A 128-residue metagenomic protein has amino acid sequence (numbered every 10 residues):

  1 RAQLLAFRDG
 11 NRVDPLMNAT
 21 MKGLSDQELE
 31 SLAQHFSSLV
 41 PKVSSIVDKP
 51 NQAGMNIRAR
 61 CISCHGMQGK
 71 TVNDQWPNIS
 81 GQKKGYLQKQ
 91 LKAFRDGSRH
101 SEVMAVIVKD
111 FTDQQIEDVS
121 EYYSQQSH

Functional and structural regions predicted by a protein language model:
R1-V13, N18-G23, G69-R95, A105 (+1 more regions): Gly/Gly-Pro-rich "capping" loops immediately C-terminal to redox-active cysteine motifs in periplasmic/lumenal
N11-R12, S44, R99: Alpha-helix exit/C-cap motif
D14, Q34, S101, Q114 (+1 more regions): Interaction-mediating elements
S25-E28, P50, T112-Q115: Acidic/polar helix N-cap motif
E28, I57-R60, Q68, K83 (+1 more regions): Short pre-active-site segment immediately N-terminal to redox-active cysteine/selenocysteine motifs in thiol-based
E28, Q34-R58, V72-Q75, Q88 (+2 more regions): Electrostatic cytochrome c docking/interface patches
L32, F36, A59-Q68, V119: The canonical Cys-X-X-Cys-His
Y86, I107-V108, D113-S127: C-terminal functional regions that serve as terminal interaction/effector modules
